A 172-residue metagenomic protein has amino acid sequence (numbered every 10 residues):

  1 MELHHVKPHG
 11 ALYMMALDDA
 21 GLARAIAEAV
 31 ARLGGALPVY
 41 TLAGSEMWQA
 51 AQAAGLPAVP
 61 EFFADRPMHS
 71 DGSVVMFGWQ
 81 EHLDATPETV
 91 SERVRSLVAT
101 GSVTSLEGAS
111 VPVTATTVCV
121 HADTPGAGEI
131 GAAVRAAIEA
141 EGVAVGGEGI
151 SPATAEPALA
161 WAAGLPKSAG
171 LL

Functional and structural regions predicted by a protein language model:
M1-H4, G101-P112, A144-S151: Flexible, glycine/charged-enriched surface loops at secondary-structure junctions
L3, L37-V39, A58, V145: Hydrophobic beta-strand scaffold residues
V6, V120: Conserved, mostly hydrophobic/aromatic
L12-A16, D65-P67, G126: Short, small-residue-enriched loops and turns at beta-alpha junctions that line or gate enzyme active sites
M15-D18, L33-A43: Catalytic beta/alpha-barrel core
D19-I26: Charged helix-capping and loop-helix junction motifs
L37, E129-A162, P166, G170: C-terminal domain-boundary segment and adjacent tail
G44-S102: Active-site rim beta-loop-alpha module in soluble metabolic enzymes
